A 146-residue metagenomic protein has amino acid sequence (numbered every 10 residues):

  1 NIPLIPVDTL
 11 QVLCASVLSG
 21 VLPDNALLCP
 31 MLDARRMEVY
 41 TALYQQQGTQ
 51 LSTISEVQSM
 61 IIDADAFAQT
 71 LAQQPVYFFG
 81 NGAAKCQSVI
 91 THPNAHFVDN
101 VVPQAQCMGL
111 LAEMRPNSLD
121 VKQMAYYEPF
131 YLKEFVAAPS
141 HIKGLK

Functional and structural regions predicted by a protein language model:
I2-P103, Y131, V136-A137, H141: Surface "functional belts" at beta-alpha junctions
V98-K146: Acyltransferase
